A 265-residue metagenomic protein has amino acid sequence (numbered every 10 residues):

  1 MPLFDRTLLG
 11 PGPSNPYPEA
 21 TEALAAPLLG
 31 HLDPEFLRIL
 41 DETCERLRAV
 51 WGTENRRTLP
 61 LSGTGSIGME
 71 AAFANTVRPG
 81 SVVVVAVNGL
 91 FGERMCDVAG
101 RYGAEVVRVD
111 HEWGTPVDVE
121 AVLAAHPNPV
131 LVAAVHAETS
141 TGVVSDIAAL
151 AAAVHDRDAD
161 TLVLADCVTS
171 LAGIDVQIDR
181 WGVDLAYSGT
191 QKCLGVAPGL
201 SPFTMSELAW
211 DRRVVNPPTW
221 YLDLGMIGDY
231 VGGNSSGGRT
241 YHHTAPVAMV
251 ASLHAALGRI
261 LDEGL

Functional and structural regions predicted by a protein language model:
D5-S62, S66: A glycine-/small-polar-enriched, mobile loop at the entrance of the PLP active site in fold-type I
L8-G10, L59-S62, V85, R108-V109 (+3 more regions): General beta-strand structural signal in soluble alpha/beta enzymes
N15-P16, Q191-L265: Active-site C-terminal subdomain of aminotransferase-like
R56-V84, N88, G92-C96: Conserved beta-loop-alpha segment that forms the PLP phosphate-binding cup at the N-terminus of a helix
A86-A104, E112, P116: Substrate-binding/gating loop at the entrance of the active-site cleft, primarily in PLP-dependent aminotransferase-like
T115-A172, L185: Active-site phosphate-binding strand-loop segment of PLP-dependent enzymes
D179-Q191: Conserved active-site segment immediately N-terminal to the catalytic lysine that forms the internal aldimine
